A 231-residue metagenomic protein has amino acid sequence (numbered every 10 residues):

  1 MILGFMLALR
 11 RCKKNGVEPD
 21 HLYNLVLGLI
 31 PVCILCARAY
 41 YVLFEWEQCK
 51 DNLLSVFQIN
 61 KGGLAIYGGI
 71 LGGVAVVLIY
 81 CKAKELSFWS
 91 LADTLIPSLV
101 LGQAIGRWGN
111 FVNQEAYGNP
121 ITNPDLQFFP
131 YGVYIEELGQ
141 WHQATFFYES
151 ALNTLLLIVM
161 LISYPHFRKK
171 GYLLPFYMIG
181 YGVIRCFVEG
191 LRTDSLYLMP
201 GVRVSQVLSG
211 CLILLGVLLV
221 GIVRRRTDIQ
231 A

Functional and structural regions predicted by a protein language model:
M1-A231: A feature for loop-to-transmembrane-helix boundaries and adjacent hydrophobic helices in multi-pass integral membrane
